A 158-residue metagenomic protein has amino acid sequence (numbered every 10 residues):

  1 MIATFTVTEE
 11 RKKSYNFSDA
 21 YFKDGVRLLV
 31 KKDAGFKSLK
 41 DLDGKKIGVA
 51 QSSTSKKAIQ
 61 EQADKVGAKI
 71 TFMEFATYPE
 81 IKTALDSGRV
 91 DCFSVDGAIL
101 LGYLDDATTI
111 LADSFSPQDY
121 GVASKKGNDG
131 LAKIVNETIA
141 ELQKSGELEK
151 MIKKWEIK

Functional and structural regions predicted by a protein language model:
M1-D41, A107-S114: Acidic, polar ligand-binding/catalytic clefts
M1-T4, R27-L29, I47-A50, F72-E74 (+2 more regions): Structural recognition of the beta-strand scaffold that forms the well-ordered cores of secreted hydrolase catalytic
T4-S14, A58-E61, A84-S116: A ligand-binding cleft/hinge motif common to bilobed small-molecule-binding domains
T6-E10, A34-F36, S53-K57, Y78-E80 (+4 more regions): Solvent-exposed loop/turn segments at secondary-structure junctions within structured extracellular/periplasmic domains
F22-V30, G97-A140, W155-K158: Periplasmic-binding protein-like
A34, F72-S87: Short helix-initiation/N-cap motifs at beta->coil->alpha
F36, K40-D41, K45-K46, Q51-T54 (+1 more regions): Extended ligand-binding regions for polar small-molecule ligands
T54-M73, D105-S114, A140-K158: Ligand-binding clefts/hinges and TM-proximal coupling segments of bilobed small-molecule sensing domains
